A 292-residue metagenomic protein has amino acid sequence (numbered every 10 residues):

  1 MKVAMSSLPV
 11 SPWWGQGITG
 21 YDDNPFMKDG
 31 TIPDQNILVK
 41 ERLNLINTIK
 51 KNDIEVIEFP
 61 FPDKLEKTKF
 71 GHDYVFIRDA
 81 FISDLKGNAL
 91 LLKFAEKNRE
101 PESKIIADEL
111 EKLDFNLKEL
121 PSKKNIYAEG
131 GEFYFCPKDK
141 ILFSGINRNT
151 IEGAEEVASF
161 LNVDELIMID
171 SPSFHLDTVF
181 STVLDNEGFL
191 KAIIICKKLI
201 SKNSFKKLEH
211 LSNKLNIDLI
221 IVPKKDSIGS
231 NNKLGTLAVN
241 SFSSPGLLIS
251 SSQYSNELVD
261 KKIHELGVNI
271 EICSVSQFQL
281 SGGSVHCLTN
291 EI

Functional and structural regions predicted by a protein language model:
M1-I292: The feature marks the mature, well-folded catalytic cores of soluble enzymes
